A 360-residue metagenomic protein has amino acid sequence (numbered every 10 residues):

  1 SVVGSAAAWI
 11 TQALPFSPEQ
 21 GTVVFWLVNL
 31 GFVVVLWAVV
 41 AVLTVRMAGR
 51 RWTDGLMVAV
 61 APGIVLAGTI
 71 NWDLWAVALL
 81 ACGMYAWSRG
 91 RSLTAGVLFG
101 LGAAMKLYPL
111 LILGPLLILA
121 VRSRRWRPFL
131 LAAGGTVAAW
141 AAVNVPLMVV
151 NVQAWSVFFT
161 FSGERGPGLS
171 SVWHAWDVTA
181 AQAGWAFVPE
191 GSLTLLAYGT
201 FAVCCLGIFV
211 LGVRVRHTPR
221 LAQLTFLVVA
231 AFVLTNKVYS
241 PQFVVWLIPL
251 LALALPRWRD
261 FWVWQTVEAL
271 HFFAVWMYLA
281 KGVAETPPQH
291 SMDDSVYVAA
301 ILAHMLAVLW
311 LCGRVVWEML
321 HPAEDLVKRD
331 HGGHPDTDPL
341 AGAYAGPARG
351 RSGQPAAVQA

Functional and structural regions predicted by a protein language model:
S1-W155, A197-A360: Multi-pass membrane glycosyltransferase architecture that uses lipid-linked
L147-V178, P287-S291: Extracytoplasmic catalytic-loop and juxtamembrane helix elements of membrane-embedded, polyprenol/dolichol-linked
R165, L169-L195, C204-C205, L221 (+1 more regions): Generic multipass alpha-helical transmembrane bundles of integral membrane proteins
